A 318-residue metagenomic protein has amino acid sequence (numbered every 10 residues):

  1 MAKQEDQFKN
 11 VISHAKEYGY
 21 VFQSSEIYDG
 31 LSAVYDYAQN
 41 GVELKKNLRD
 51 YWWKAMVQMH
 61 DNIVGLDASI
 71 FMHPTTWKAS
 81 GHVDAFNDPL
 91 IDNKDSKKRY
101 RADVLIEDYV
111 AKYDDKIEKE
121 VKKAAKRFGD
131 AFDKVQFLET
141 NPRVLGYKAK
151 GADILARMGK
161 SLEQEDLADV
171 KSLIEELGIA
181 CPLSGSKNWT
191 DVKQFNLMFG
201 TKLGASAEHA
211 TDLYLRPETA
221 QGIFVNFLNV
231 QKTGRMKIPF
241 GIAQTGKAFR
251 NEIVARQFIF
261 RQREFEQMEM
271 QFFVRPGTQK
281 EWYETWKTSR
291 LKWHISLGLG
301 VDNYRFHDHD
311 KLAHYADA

Functional and structural regions predicted by a protein language model:
A2-A318: TRNA-recognition modules of translation machinery and tRNA-sensing kinases, especially anticodon-binding
